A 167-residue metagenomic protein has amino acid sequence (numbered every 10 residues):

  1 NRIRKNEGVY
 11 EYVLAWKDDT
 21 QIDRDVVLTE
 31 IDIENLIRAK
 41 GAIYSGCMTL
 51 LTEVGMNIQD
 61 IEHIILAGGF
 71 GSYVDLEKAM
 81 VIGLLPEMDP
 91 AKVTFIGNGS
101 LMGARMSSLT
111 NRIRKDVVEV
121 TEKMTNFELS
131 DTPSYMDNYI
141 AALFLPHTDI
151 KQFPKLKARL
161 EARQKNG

Functional and structural regions predicted by a protein language model:
N1-G167: Helical "lid/coupling" subdomains associated with nucleotide-phosphate turnover
